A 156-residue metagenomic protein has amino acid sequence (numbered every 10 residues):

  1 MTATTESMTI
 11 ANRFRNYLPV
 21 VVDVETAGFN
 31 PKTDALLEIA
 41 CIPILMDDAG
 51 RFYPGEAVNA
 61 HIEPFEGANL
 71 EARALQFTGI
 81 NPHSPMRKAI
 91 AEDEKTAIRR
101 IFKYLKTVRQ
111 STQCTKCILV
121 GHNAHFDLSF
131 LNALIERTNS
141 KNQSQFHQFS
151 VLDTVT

Functional and structural regions predicted by a protein language model:
T2-H125: Conserved non-catalytic scaffold segment of RNase H-like nuclease domains
R109, F126-F149: Substrate-recognition/cap helix-loop segment adjacent to the acidic, metal-dependent catalytic center of Asp-based
T115-I118, F146-S150: Residue-level recognition of the N-termini of beta-strands and the immediately preceding loop/turn
V151-T156: Short alpha-helix plus adjacent loop in nuclease-associated cores
